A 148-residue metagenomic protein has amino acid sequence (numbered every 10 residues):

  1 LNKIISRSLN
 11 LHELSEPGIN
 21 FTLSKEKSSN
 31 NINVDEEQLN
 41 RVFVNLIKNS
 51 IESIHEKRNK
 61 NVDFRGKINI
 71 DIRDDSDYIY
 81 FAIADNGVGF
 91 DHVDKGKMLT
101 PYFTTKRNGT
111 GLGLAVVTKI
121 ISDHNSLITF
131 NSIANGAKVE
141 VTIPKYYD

Functional and structural regions predicted by a protein language model:
L1-L9: A conserved beta-strand-to-alpha-helix junction within the catalytic ATP-binding
N20-N30: Conserved catalytic submotifs in the C-terminal HATPase_c
N31-V34, T105: Conserved micro-motifs of the catalytic ATP-binding
I51-S76: ATP-lid-like helix-loop hinge signature
Y78, F90-Y102: Short conserved segment of the HATPase_c
G113, V117: Short alpha-helical Gxxx[C/S/T] motif in the catalytic ATP-binding
I121-S122: Detector for a conserved hydrophobic position within an alpha-helical segment of the HATPase_c
N125-S126: Conserved glycine-rich
